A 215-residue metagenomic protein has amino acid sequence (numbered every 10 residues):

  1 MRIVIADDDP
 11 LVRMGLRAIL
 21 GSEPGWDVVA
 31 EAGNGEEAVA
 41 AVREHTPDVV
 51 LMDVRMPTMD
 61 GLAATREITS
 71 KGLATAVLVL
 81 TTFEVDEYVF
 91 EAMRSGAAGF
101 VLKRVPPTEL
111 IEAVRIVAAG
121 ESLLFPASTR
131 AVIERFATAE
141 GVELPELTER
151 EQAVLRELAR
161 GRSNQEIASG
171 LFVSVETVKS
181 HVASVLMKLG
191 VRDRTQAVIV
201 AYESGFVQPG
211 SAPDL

Functional and structural regions predicted by a protein language model:
V12, E31, P57: The feature encodes the CheY-like receiver
G33-V49: Acidic, metal-coordinating helix/loop segments flanking the phosphotransfer/catalytic sites of two-component signaling
N34-E37, T58-A63: Acidic catalytic/metal-coordinating carboxylates
A40, L62-A74: Short amphipathic alpha-helix used as the core "switch/output" element in two-component signaling
D53, T81: Active-site residues of response regulator receiver
E87-R94, G99-P145, E149-A153, F206-P209: Short, flexible helix-to-coil linker/hinge segments that flank and couple to helix-turn-helix
G161-Q196: Recognition helix of helix-turn-helix DNA-binding domains
L186-L215: Basic, Lys/Arg-enriched C-terminal extension of HTH/homeodomain DNA-binding domains
